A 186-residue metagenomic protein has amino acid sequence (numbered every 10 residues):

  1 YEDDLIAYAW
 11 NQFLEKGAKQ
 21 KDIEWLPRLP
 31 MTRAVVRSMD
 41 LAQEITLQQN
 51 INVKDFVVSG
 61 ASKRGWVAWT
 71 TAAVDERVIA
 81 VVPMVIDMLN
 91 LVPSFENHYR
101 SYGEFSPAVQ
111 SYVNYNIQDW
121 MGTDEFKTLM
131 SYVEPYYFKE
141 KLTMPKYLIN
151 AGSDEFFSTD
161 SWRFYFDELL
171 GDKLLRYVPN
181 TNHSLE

Functional and structural regions predicted by a protein language model:
Y1-V36, P93-R100: Cap/lid segment of the alpha/beta-hydrolase catalytic domain
G17-S62, V74-V78: Gly/Ser-rich "nucleophile elbow"/oxyanion-hole loop immediately N-terminal to the catalytic nucleophile in hydrolases
D55-V57, A80, P145, L174: Proline-centered loop/turn at the N-terminus of a beta-strand
V58-G60, M84, I149: Short beta-strand immediately N-terminal to the catalytic nucleophile in serine-hydrolase-like folds
T70-D119, R176-P179, S184-L185: Hydrolase active-site cap/lid region
M88, M121-F138: Active-site nucleophile elbow and catalytic-triad environment of alpha/beta-hydrolase enzymes
L142, L148-N150: Short beta-strand/loop motif that positions the catalytic acidic residue of the alpha/beta-hydrolase fold
S153-E155, T159-E186: Catalytic cores of secreted or luminal carbohydrate-active enzymes
